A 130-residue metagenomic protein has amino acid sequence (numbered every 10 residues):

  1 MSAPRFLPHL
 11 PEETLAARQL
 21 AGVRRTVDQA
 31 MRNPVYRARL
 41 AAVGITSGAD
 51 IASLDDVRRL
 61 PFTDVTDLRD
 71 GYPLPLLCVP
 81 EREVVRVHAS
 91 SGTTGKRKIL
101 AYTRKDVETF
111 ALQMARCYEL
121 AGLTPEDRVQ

Functional and structural regions predicted by a protein language model:
M1-A89, T94-L112, R116-L120, T124-P125: Nucleotide 5′-phosphate-binding alpha/beta core
